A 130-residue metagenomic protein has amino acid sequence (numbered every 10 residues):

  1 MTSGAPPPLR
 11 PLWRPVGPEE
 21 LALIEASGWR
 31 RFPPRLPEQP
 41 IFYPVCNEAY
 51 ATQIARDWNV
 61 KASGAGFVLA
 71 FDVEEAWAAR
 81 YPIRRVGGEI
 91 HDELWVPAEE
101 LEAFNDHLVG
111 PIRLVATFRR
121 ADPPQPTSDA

Functional and structural regions predicted by a protein language model:
T2-Y43, A49-A130: Conserved NAD+-utilizing ADP-ribose enzyme module
